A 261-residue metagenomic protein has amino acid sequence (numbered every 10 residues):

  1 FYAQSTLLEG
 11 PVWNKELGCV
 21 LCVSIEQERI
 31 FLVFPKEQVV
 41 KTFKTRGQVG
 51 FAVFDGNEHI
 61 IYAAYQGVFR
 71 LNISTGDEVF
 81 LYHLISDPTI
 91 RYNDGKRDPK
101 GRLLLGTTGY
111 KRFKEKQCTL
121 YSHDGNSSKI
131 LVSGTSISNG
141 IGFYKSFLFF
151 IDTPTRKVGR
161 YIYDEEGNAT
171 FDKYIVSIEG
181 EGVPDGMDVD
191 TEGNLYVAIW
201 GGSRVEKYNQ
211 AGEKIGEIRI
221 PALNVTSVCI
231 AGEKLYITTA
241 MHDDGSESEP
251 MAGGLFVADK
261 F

Functional and structural regions predicted by a protein language model:
F1-Y2, Q38-K44, V79-I85, S127-S133 (+2 more regions): A short beta-strand motif characteristic of beta-propeller blades
A3-L17, R46-I61, S86-G106, K111 (+4 more regions): Beta-rich, blade/repeat-based domains predominating in secreted/periplasmic proteins but also intracellular
I25-E26, K111-Q117, T153-R156, W200-G201 (+1 more regions): Short, solvent-exposed loop/turn segments at conserved positions within beta-propeller repeat blades
R29-F31, G67-F69, C118-Y121, K157-G159 (+2 more regions): A short loop-to-beta-strand structural motif that recurs across blades of beta-propeller domains
F34-P35, G56-E58, I73-S74, Y121-S127 (+4 more regions): Flexible "stalk/tail and boundary" regions
K157, V176-N209: Loop/turn-rich, solvent-exposed surfaces of beta-rich toroidal or solenoidal domains
Y161-N168, K260-F261: Short loop/turn segments immediately following beta-strands, especially the blade-tip and inter-blade linker loops
S227-F261: Blade-level signature of beta-propeller repeat domains, shared across WD40, Kelch, NHL, RCC1 and BNR/Asp-box propellers
